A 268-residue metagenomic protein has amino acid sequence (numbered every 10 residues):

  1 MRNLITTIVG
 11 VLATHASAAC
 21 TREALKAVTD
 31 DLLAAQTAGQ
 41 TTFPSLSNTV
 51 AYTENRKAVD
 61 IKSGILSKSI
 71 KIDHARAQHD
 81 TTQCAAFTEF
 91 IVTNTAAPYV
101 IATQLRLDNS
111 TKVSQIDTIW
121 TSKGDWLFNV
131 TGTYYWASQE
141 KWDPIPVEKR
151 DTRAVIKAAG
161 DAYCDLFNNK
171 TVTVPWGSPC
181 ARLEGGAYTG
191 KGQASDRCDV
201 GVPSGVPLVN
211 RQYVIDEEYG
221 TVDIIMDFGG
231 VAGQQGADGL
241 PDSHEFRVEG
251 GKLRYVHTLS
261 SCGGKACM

Functional and structural regions predicted by a protein language model:
M1-A19: Fungal secretory targeting signals
T14-M268: C-terminal and inter-domain tail/linker signature
